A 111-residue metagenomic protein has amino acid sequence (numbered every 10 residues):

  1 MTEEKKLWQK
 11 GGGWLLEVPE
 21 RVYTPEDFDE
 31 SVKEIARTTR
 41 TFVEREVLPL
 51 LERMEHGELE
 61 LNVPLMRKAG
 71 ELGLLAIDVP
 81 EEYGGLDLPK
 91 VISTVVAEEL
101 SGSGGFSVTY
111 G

Functional and structural regions predicted by a protein language model:
M1-L48, E52, L74, E81 (+1 more regions): Flavin-dependent oxidoreductase catalytic core characteristic of acyl-CoA dehydrogenase/oxidase-like enzymes
D29-E30, V47-L48, E60-P64, P89 (+1 more regions): General structural signal for secondary-structure boundaries
T38, P64-L65, V95: Short Gly/charged-rich anion-binding patches and loops
P49-E71: Short secondary-structure junction/hinge motifs that connect adjacent elements
E71-G111: Internal helix-loop-helix
